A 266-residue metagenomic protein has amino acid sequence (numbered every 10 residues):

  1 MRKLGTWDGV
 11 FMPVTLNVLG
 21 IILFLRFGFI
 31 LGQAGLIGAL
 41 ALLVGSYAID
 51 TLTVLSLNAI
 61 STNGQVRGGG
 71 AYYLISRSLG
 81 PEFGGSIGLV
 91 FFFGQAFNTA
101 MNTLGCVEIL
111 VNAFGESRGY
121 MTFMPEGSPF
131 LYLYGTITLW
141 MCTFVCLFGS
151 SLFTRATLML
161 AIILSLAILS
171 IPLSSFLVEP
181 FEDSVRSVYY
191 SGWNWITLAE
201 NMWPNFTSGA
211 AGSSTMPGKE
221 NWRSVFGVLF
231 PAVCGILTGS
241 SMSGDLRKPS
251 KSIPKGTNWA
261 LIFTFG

Functional and structural regions predicted by a protein language model:
M1-G70, S187-I196, E200-N201, T215: Membrane-interface "cap" regions at the ends of multi-pass membrane proteins
L4-V14, G80-F93, Y134-I137, S214-G227: Select transmembrane alpha-helical segments in multipass membrane proteins
V14-T15, G28-I30, N58-N63, Y72-S78 (+3 more regions): Helix-loop junctions at the membrane interface of multi-pass solute transporters
T15, L19, A41, G45-I49 (+5 more regions): Lipid-exposed faces of alpha-helical membrane segments in multi-pass integral membrane proteins
R26-Q33, S61-T62, S86, I137-L166 (+2 more regions): Membrane-water interface regions at transmembrane-helix termini and the short interhelical loops of multi-pass membrane
Q33-Y47, Q65-V66, Y72, G84-G88 (+1 more regions): Classical protein tyrosine phosphatase
T51-F144: Hydrophobic transmembrane alpha-helices that form the core helical bundles of multi-pass secondary transporters
R118-F130, I162-R247, K251, K255-G266: Helix-loop-helix junctions that connect adjacent transmembrane segments in multi-pass membrane transporters
